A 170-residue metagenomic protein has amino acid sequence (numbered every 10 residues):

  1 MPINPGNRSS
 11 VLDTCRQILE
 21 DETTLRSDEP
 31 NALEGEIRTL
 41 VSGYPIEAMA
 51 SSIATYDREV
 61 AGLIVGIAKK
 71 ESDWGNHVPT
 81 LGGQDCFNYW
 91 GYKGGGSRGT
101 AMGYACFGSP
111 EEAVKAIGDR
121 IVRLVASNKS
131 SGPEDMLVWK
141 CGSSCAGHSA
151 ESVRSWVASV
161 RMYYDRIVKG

Functional and structural regions predicted by a protein language model:
M1-G170: Catalytic cores of secreted/periplasmic lytic hydrolases that degrade extracellular macromolecules
